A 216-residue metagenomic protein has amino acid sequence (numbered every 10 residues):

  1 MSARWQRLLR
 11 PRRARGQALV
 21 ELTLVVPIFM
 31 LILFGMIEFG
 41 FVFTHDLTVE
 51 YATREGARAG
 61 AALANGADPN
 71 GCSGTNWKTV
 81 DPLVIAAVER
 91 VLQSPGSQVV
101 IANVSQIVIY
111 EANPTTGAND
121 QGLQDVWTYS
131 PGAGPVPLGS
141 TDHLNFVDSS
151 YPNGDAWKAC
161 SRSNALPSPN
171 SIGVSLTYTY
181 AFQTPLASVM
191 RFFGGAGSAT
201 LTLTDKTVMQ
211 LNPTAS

Functional and structural regions predicted by a protein language model:
M1-R15: N-terminal leader/signal peptides at the extreme start of proteins
S2-A3, R54, R58-S216: Short, conserved structural patches
L8-R10, L22, F182: Aromatic-residue hotspot detector
R12-F41: N-terminal single-pass transmembrane signal-anchor helix
E38-A52, N65: Membrane-proximal amphipathic alpha-helices that sit immediately adjacent to an N-terminal transmembrane/signal-anchor
